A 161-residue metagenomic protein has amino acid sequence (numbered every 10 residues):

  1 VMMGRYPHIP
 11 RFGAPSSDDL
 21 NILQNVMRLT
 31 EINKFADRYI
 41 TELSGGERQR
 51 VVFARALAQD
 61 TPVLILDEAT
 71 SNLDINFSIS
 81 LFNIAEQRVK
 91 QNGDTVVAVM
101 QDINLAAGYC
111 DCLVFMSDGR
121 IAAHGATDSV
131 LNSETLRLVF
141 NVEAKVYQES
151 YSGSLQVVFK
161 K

Functional and structural regions predicted by a protein language model:
M2, S17-F35: Conserved ABC ATPase "signature" region
G13, Y39-L43, E47: Conserved ABC ATPase signature
F53-A54, L81: Hydrophobic anchor residue at the start of the ABC signature
L64-E68: Catalytic Walker B motif of ABC-type/P-loop ATPase nucleotide-binding domains
S78-N92: Helical segment within the ABC ATPase nucleotide-binding domain
R137-K161: ABC ATPase nucleotide-binding domains
